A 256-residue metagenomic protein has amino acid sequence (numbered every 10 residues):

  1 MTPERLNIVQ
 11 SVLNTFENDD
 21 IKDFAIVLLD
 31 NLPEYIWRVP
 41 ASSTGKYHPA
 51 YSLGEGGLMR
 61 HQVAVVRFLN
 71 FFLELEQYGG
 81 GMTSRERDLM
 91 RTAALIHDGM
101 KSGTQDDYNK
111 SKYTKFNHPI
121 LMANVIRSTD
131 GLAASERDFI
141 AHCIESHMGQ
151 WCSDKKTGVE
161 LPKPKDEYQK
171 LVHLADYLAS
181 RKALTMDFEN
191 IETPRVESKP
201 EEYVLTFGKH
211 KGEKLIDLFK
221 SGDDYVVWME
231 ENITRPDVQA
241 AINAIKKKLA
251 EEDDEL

Functional and structural regions predicted by a protein language model:
M1-D107: Acidic/His-rich, divalent-metal-binding segments that scaffold phosphate/diphosphate chemistry
H61, H97, H118-P119, H147-M148: Histidine-centered active-site/metal-ligand motif
V65-N70, K115-D130: An active-site-proximal "capping" alpha-helix that borders the catalytic cofactor pocket
G81, M90, L132-T193: Histidine/acidic-rich helix-loop-helix segments that form or flank divalent-metal centers in metalloenzyme catalytic
Q105-D106, D154, L184, I216 (+1 more regions): Short, function-defining helix-loop hinge/capping sites that tune catalysis or transport
D106-F116: Post-HEXXH active-site segment of zinc metalloproteases
T114-L121, E136, E167, S221: Short acidic-hydrophobic sequence patches enriched in Asp/Glu that either
P194-L256: Accessory DNA-engaging acidic/polar modules
